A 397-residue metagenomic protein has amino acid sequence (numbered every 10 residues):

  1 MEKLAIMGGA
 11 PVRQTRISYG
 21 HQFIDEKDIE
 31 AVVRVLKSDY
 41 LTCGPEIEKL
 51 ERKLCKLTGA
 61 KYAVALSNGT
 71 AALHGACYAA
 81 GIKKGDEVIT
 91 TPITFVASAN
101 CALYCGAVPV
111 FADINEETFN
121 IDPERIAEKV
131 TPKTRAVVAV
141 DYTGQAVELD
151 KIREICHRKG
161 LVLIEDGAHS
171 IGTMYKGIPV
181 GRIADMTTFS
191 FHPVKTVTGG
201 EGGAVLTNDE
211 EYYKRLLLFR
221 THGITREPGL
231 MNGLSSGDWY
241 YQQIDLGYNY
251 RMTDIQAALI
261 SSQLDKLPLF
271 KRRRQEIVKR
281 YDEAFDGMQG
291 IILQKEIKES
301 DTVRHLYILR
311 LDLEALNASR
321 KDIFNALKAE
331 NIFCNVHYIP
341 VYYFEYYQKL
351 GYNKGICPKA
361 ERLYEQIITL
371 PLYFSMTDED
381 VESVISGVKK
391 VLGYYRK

Functional and structural regions predicted by a protein language model:
M1-Y40, P45, Q242-I244, P371: N-terminal "arm"/small-domain region of PLP-dependent enzymes with the aminotransferase-like
Y40-E87, C101-C105, F111-D113, I178: Phosphate-binding glycine-rich loop
I47-R52, A60-K61, E124, E128 (+6 more regions): PLP-dependent aminotransferase class I/II
V64, I89, V110, L163-I164 (+3 more regions): Structural detector of well-ordered beta-strand residues that form the stable sheet scaffold of enzyme domains
Y78-G167, M174: PLP-dependent aminotransferase-like
E165-T198, K214, W239-I244: Conserved active-site segment immediately N-terminal to the catalytic lysine that forms the internal aldimine
R182-R226, A257: Active-site PLP attachment segment
